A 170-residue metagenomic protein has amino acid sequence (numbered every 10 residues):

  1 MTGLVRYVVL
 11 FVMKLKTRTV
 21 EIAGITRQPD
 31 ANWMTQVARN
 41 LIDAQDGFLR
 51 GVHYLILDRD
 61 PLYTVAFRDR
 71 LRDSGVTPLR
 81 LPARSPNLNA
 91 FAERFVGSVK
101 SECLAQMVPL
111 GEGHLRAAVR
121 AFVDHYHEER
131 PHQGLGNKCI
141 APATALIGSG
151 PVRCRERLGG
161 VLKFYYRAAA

Functional and structural regions predicted by a protein language model:
M1-A170: Charged DNA-binding/catalytic regions of mobile-element recombinases
